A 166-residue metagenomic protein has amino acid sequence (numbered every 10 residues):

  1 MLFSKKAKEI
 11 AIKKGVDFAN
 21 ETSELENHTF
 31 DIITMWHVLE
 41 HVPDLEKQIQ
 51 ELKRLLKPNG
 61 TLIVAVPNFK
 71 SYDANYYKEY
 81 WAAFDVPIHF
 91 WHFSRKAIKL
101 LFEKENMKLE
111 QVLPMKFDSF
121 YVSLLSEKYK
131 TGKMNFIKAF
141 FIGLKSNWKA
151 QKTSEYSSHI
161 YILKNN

Functional and structural regions predicted by a protein language model:
M1-Y80, F90-K104, F117, S157-N165: Conserved SAM-binding loop
L2-K5, D85-F90, G132-G143: Short, Lys/Arg-enriched charge-dense amphipathic segments
M35, W81-D85, I142, S146: A near-ubiquitous, low-amplitude feature marking generic local secondary-structure context
Y77-V86, L125-G132: Short glycine/proline- and charge-enriched loop/turn segments that cap or connect secondary-structure elements
Q111-N166: A C-terminal cap/extension of S-adenosyl-L-methionine-dependent methyltransferases that defines the acceptor-substrate
